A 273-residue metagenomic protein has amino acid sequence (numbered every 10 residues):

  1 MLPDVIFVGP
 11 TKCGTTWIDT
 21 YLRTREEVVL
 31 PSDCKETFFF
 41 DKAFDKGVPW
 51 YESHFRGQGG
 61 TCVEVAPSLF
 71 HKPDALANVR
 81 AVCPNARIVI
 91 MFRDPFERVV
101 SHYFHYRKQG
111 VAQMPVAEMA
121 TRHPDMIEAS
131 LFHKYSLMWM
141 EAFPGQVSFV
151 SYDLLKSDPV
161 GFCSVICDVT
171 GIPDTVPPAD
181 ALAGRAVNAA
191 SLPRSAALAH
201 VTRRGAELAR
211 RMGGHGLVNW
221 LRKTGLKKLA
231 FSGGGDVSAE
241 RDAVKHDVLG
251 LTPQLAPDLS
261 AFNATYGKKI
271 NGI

Functional and structural regions predicted by a protein language model:
M1-I273: Anion-recognition interface
